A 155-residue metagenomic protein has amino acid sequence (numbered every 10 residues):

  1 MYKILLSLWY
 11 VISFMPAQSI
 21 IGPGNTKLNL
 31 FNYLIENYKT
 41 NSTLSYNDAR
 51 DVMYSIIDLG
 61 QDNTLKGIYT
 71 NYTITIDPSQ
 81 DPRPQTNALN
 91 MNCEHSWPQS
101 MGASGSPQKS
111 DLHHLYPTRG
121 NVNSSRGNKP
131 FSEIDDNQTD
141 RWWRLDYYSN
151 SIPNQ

Functional and structural regions predicted by a protein language model:
M1-I20: Bacterial Sec-dependent N-terminal signal peptides
W9, L59-G60, Q85: A generic structural signal for short, solvent-exposed coil/turn residues that cap or connect secondary-structure
Q18-I74: N-terminal module-boundary/linker segments of secreted carbohydrate-active enzymes
T64-T86, N90, R119: Short cysteine-rich loop/turn motifs with clustered Cys
R83-Q155: Domain-level detector of nuclease and nuclease-like folds in predominantly extracellular/periplasmic contexts
